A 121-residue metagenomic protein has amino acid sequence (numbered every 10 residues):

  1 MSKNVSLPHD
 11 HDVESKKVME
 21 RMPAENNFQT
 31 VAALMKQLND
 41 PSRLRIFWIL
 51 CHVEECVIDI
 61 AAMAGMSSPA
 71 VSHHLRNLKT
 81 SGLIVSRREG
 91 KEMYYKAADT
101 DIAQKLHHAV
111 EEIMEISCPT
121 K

Functional and structural regions predicted by a protein language model:
M1-L38: N-terminal leader segment of winged-helix/HTH proteins
P23-S67, M93-T100: N-terminal helix-turn-helix DNA-binding core of bacterial DNA-binding proteins
R43, H73-H74: Histidine-centered divalent metal-coordination motifs
V53, A70, N77: Short glycine/proline-centered loop/turn elements that form peptide/ligand docking sites
A62, H73, K79-T80: Alpha-helical residues within the helix-turn-helix
K79-E89, K96: Beta-hairpin "wing" of winged helix-turn-helix
K96-K121: Conserved segment of winged-helix/HTH DNA-binding domains
